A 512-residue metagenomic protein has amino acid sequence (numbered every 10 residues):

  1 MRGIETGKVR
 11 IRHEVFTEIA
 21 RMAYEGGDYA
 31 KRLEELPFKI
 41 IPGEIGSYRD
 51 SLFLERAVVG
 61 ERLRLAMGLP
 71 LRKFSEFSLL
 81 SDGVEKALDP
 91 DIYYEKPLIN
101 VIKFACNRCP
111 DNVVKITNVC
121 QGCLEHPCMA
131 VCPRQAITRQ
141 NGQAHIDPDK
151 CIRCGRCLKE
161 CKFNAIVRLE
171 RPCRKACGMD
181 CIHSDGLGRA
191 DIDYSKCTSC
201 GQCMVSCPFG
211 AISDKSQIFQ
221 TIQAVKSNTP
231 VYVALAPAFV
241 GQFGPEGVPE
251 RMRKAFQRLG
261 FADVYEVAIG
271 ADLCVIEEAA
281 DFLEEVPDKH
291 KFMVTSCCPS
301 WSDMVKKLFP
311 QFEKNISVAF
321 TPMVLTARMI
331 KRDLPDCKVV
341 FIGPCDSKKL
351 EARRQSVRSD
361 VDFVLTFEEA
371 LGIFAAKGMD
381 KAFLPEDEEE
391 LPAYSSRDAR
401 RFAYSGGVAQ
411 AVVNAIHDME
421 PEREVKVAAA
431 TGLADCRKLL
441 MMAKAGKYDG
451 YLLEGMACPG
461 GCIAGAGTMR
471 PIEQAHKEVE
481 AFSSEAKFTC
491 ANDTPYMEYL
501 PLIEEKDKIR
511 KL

Functional and structural regions predicted by a protein language model:
M1-F74, D82, D214-L512: Iron-sulfur-associated redox domains of electron-transfer enzymes in respiratory and anaerobic energy metabolism
L88-T117, R134-Q135: N-terminal [4Fe-4S]-dependent radical SAM core
N107-K115, T138-Q143, S184, Q202 (+3 more regions): Gly-rich Lys/Arg/Thr-decorated short loops/hinges at beta-loop-alpha junctions or inter-strand turns that position
V113-E125, K150, K196: N-terminal pre-triad scaffold of radical SAM enzymes
I116, D147, D193, L235-A236 (+1 more regions): A secondary-structure boundary/capping signal
E125-P148, R156-D193, T198, Q202-Q217 (+1 more regions): Iron-sulfur cluster-binding cysteine motifs and their immediate structural context in ferredoxin-like electron-transfer
